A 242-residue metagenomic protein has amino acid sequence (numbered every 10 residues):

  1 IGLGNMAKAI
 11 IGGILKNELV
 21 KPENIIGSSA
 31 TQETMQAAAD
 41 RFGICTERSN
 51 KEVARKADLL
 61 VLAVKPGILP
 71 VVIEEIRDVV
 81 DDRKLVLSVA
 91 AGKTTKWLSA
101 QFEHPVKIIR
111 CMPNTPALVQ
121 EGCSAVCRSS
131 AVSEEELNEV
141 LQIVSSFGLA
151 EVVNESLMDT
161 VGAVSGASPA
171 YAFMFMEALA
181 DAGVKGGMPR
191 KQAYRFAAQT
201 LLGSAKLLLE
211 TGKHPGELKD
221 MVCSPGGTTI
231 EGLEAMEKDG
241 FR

Functional and structural regions predicted by a protein language model:
I1-R48, R55, V184-K185: NAD(P)+-binding Rossmann beta1-loop-alpha1 motif at the extreme N-terminus of oxidoreductases
I25, M35, V53, P189-F196 (+2 more regions): Small-residue helix-packing motif on alpha-helices
Q32-E33, R41-F42, N50-V126, S130: Rossmann-like NAD(P)(H) cofactor-binding subdomain of soluble oxidoreductases
W97-K107, C123-T160, F173-E210: Internal alpha-helical scaffold of NAD(P)-dependent oxidoreductase catalytic cores
V161-A170, K191, K219: A short glycine-threonine-serine/GTX helix/turn-capping micro-motif
A198-R242: NAD(P)-dependent Rossmann-like dehydrogenase/reductase catalytic/cofactor-binding core
